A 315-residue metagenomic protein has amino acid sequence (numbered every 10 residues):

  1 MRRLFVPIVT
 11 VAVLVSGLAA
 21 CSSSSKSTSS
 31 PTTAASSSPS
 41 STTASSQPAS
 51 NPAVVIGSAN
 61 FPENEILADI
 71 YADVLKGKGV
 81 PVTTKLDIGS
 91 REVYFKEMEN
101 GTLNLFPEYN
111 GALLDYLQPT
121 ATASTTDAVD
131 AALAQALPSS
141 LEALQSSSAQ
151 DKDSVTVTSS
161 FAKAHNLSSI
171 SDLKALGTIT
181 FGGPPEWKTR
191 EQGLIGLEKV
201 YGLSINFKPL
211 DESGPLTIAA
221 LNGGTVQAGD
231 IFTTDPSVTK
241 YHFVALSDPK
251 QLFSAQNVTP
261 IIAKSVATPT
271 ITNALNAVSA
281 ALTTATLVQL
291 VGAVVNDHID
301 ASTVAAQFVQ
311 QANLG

Functional and structural regions predicted by a protein language model:
A19-P39: Bacterial lipoprotein signal-peptidase II cleavage site
P48-D69, L86-R91, E186-K188: Extracytoplasmic "Venus flytrap"
P62, K85-K96, N206-A219: Short helix-initiation/N-cap motifs at beta->coil->alpha
P62-P81, E99, I195-K199: Short, polar/charged alpha-helical segment
N104, T180-D248: Ligand-binding pocket segment of bilobal, Venus flytrap-like solute-binding proteins
L117-L144, G223-T225, S237-K250: Ligand-binding "clamshell"
T126-F181, A280-T284: A conserved helix-loop-strand patch within extracytoplasmic ligand-binding domains of the periplasmic binding
D153-K163, Q256-P269: A bilobed periplasmic-binding-protein/Venus flytrap-type ligand-binding module shared by bacterial periplasmic
